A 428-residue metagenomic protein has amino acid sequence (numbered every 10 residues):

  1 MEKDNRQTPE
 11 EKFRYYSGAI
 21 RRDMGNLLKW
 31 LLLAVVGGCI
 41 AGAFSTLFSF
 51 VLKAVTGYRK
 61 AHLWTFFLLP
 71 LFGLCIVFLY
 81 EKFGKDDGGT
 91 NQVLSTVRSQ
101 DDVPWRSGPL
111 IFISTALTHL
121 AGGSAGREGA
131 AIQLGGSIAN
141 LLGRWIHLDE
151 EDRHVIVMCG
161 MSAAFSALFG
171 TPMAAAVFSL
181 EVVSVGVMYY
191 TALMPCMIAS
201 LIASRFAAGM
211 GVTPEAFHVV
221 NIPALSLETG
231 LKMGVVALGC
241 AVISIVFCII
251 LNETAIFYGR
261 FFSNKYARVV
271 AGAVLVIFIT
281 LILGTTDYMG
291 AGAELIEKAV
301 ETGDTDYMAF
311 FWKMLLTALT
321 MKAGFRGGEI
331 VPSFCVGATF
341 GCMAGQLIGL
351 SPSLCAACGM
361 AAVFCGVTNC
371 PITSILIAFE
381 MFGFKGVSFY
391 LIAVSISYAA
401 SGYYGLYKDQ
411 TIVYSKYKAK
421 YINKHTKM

Functional and structural regions predicted by a protein language model:
M1-M428: Alpha-helical transmembrane segments and immediately membrane-proximal extracytoplasmic
